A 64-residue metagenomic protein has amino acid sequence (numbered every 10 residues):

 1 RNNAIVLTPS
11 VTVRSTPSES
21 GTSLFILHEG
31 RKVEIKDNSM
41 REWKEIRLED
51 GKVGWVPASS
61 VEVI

Functional and structural regions predicted by a protein language model:
R1-V13, S18: Alpha-helical transmembrane signal-anchor/signal-peptide segments
R14, E34-K36, E62: Conserved positions in beta-strands of structured domains
E19, L27-A58: SH3/SH3-like beta-barrel superfamily modules
A58-I64: Structured surface patches comprising rigid loops and adjacent beta-strands/short helices at the edges of well-ordered
